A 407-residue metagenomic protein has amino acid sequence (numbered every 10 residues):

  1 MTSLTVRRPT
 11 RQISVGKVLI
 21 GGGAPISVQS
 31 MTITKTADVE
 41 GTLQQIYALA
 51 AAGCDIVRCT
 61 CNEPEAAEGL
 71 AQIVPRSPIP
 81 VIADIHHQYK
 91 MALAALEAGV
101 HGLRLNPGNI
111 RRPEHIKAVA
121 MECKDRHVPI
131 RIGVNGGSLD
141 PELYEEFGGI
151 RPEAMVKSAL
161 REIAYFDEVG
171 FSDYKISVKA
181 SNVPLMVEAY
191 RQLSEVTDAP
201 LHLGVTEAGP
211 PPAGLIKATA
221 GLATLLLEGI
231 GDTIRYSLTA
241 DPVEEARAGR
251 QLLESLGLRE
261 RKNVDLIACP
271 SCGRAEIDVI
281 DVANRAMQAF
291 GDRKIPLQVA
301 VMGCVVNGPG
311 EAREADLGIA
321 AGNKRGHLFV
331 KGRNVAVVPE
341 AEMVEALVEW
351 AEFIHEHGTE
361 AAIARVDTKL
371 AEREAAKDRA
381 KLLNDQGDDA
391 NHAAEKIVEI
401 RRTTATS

Functional and structural regions predicted by a protein language model:
M1-S30, K124, Q288: N-terminal amphipathic alpha-helix/helix-capping segment at the start of soluble metabolic enzymes
G22-G41, T60-N62, I79-H87, G108 (+2 more regions): Active-site mouth loops of central-metabolism enzymes
V28, D84, I132, I176 (+5 more regions): Conserved, mostly hydrophobic/aromatic
M31-V39, A50-S77, R104-R112, D173-V183: Glycine-rich, proline-tolerant flexible connector loops at the mouths of alpha/beta enzymes
A37, V74, R259, R293 (+2 more regions): Iron-sulfur (Fe-S) cluster-binding modules
E63-I85, A118-I130, Y190-L201, N284-F290: Alpha-helix-loop-beta-strand connector modules within alpha/beta enzyme cores
I79, K90-R131: Hydrophobic or amphipathic alpha-helical targeting/insertion segments
N135, L143-K294, Q298-V301: Catalytic alpha/beta core domains of metabolic enzymes, predominantly
